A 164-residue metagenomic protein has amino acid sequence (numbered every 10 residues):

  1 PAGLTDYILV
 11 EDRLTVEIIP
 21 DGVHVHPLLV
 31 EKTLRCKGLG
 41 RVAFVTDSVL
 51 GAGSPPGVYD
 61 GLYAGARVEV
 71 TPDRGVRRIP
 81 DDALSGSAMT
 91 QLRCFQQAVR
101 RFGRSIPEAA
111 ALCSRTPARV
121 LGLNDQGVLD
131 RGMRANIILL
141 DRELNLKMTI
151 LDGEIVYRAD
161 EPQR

Functional and structural regions predicted by a protein language model:
G3-G22, L29-T46, L50-M133, I137-L140: His/Asp/Glu-enriched, well-ordered alpha-helical/loop segment that forms or immediately abuts the divalent-metal
V23-H24, V49-L50, L144-N145, V156: Short, glycine-/Ser/Thr-/acidic-enriched flexible segments
R119, V128-R164: C-terminal cap of metal-dependent C-N hydrolases
